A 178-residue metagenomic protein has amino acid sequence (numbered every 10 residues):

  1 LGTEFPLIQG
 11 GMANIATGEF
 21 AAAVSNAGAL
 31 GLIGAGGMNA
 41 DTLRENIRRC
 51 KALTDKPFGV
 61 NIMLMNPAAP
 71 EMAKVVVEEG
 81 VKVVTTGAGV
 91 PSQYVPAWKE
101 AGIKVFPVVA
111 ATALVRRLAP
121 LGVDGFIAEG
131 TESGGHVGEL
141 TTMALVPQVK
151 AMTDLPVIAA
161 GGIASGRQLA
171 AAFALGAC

Functional and structural regions predicted by a protein language model:
L1-P156: Active-site entrance/lid segments in N-terminal catalytic domains of soluble metabolic enzymes
T141-C178: Catalytic alpha/beta core domains of metabolic enzymes, predominantly
